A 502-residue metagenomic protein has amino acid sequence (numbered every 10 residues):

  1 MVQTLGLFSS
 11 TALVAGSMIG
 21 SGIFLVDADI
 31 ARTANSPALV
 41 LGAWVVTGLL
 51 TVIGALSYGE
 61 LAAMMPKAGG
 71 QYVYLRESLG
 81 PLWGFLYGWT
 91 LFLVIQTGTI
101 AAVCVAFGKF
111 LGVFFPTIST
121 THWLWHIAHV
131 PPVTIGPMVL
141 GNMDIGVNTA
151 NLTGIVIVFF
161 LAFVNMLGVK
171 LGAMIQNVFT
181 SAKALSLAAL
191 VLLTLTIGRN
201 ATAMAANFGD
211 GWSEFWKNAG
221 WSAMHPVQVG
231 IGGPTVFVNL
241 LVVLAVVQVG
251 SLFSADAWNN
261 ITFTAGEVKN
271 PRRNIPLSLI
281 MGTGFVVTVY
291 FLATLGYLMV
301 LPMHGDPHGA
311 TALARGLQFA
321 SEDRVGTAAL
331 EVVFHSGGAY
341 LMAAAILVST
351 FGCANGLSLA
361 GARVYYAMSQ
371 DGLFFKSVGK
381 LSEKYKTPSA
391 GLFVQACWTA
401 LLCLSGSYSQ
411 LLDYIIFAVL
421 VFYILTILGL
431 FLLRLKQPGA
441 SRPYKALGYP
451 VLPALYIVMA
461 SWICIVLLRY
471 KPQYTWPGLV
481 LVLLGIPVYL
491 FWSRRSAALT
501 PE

Functional and structural regions predicted by a protein language model:
M1-A28, R32-A38, T51-L56, M65-A68 (+4 more regions): Membrane-interface "cap" regions at the ends of multi-pass membrane proteins
A28-I30, E60-A62, Y72-S78, L244-N274 (+3 more regions): Helix-loop junctions at the membrane interface of multi-pass solute transporters
D29-R32, T51-V158, F163-M166, L347-A367 (+1 more regions): Hydrophobic transmembrane alpha-helices that form the core helical bundles of multi-pass secondary transporters
V73-Y74, G80, V113-H126, P132 (+4 more regions): TM-loop-TM module centered on a large, flexible mid-protein loop between adjacent transmembrane helices in multi-pass
K109-I118, A182-Q228, Y297-M303, Y423-A440 (+2 more regions): Hydrophobic alpha-helical segments and their helix-loop junctions in multi-pass secondary transporters
G146-T149, S377-T387, Y423-Y474, L499: C-terminal membrane-solvent junction of multi-pass transporters and transport-like membrane proteins
T149-S213, L279-T283, I415-L425, L452-L455 (+1 more regions): Membrane-interface loop-to-helix entry segments
L167-T180, A255-L292, Q370, F374-K376 (+2 more regions): Hydrophobic, small-residue-rich membrane helices and short re-entrant helix-turn-helix hairpins that build
